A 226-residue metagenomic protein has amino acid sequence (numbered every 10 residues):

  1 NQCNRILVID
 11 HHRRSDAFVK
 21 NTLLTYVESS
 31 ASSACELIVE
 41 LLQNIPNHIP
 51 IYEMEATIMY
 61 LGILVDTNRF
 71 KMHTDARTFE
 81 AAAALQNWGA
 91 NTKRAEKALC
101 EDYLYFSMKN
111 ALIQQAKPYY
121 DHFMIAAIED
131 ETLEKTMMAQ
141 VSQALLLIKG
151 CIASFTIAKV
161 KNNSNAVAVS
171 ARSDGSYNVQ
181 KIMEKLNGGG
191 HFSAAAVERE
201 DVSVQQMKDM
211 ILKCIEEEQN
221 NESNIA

Functional and structural regions predicted by a protein language model:
N1, F18-V19, I51-E53, A116-Y119 (+1 more regions): Solvent-exposed alpha-helices and their adjacent loops that cap or buttress functional pockets in soluble metabolic
N1-R14: A short, gly/pro- and small-residue-rich
Q2-N4, K20-T22, L186: Short, structured coil segments at secondary-structure junctions
L7-I9, F18-V19, V141, L146: A signal for specific C-terminal beta-sheet/loop modules enriched in small/flexible residues with GP/PG/PP motifs
L7-I9, L24-V27, M124, F155-I157: Hydrophobic/aromatic beta-strand patches that form the interior of the parallel beta-sheet core in alpha/beta enzyme
H11-A82: Short alpha-helices
Y60, V65-A226: Hydrophobic helix-and-loop "lid/oligomerization" segment in the mid-to-C-terminal part of catalytic domains
